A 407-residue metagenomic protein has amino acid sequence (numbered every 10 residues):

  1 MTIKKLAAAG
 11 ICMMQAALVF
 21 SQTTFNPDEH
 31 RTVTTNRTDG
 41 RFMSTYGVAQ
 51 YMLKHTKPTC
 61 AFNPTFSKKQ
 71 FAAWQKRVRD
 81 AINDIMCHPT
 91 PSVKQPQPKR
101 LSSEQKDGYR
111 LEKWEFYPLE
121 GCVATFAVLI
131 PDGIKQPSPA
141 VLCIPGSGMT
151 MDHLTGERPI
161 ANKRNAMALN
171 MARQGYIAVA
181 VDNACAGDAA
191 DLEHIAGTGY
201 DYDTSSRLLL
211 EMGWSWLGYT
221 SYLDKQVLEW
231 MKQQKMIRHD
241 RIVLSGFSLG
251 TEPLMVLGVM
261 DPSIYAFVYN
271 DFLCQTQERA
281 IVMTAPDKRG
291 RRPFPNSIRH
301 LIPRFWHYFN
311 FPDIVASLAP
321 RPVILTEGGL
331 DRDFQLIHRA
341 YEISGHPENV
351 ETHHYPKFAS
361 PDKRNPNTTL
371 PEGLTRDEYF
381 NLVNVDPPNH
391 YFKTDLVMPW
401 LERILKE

Functional and structural regions predicted by a protein language model:
Q22-N83, N381-N384, F392-T394, M398-W400: N-terminal pre-domain segments of enzymes
D84, H88-Q136: N-terminal cap/lid segment of alpha/beta-hydrolase-fold proteins
Q136-P137, V141-K225, K232-Q233, A280-M283: Cap/lid segment of the alpha/beta-hydrolase catalytic domain
L210-E211, Y265-V315, P320, L330 (+1 more regions): Mobile cap/lid helix-loop segments that gate and shape the active-site cleft of serine hydrolases
M236-S248: Alpha/beta-hydrolase fold nucleophile elbow
G246-V256: Glycine-rich nucleophile elbow surrounding the catalytic serine of serine-hydrolase chemistry
P320-E327, E351-T352: Catalytic His-Asp charge-relay segment
I343-E407: C-terminal catalytic histidine-bearing segment of alpha/beta-hydrolase fold enzymes
